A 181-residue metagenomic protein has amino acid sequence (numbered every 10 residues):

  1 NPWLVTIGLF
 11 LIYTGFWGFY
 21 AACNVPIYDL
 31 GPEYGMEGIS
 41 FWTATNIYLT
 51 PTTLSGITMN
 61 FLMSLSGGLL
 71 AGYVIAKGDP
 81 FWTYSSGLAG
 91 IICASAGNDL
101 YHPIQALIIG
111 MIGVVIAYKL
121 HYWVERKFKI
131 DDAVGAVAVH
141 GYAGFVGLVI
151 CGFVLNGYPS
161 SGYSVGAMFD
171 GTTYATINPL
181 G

Functional and structural regions predicted by a protein language model:
N1-G181: Hydrophobic alpha-helical transmembrane bundles of multi-pass membrane proteins
